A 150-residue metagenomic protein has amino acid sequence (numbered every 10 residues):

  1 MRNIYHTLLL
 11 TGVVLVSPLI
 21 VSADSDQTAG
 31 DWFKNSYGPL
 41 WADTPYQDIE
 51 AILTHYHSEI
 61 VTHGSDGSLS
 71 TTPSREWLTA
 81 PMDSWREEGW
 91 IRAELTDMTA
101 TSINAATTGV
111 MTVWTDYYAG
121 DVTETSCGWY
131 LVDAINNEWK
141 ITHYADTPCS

Functional and structural regions predicted by a protein language model:
M1-L8: Bacterial N-terminal signal peptides that target proteins for export
G12, S17-T54: Short, low-complexity N-terminal intrinsically disordered segments enriched in polar/charged residues
P39-A42, H63-S68: Second-shell loop/turn segments in exported
Y46-H63, T72: Short, well-ordered alpha-helical segments enriched in acidic and aromatic residues
Y56, D66, N104, T112-D116 (+2 more regions): A mature extracytoplasmic/lumenal domain signature
V61, E76-G120: Surface-exposed, charged secondary-structure patches
T125-S150: Short beta-strand edge/turn micro-motifs at domain boundaries
